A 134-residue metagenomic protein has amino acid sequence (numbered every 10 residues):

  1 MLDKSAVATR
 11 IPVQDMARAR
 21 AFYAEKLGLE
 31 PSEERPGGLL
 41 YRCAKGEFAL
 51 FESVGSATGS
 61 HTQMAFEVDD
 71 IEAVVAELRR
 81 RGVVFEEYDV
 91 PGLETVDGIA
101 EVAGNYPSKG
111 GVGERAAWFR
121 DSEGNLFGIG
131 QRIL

Functional and structural regions predicted by a protein language model:
M1-R18, E47, H61-M64, G130-L134: N-terminal beta-strand motif that seeds the catalytic metal site of vicinal oxygen chelate
R10, G37-G38, A116: A short, glycine- and basic residue-enriched loop/turn that sits immediately adjacent to a domain's principal
D15-M16, V68-E72: Helix N-cap motif at beta-to-alpha junctions
A17-E30: Amphipathic alpha-helical segments
R18, P36-L39: Short glycine/proline-centered loop/turn elements that form peptide/ligand docking sites
G28-E34, F85-E87: Short secondary-structure junctions
R42-A44, S122: Short strand-coil-strand connectors
F66, V75-L134: Vicinal oxygen chelate
